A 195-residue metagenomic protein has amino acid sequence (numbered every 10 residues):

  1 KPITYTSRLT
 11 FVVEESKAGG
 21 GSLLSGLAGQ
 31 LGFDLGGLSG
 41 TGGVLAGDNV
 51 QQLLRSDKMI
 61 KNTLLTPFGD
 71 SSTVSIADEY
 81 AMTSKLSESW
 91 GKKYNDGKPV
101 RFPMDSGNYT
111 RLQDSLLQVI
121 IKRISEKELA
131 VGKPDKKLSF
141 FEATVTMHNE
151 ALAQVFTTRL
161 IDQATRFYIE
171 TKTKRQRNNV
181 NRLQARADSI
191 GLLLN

Functional and structural regions predicted by a protein language model:
K1-R177: Hydrophobic and amphipathic membrane-targeting/association helices
Q176, V180-L194: Amphipathic alpha-helical coiled-coil segments
